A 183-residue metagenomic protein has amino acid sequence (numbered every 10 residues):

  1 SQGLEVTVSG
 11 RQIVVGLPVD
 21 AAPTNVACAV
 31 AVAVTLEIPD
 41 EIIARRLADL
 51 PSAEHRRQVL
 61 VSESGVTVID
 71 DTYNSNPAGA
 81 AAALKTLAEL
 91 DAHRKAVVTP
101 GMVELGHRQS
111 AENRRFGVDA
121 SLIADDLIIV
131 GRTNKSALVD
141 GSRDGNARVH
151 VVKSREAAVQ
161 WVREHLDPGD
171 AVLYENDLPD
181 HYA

Functional and structural regions predicted by a protein language model:
Q2, R11-A183: ATP-dependent carboxylate-amine ligase
T7-S9: A general beta-strand register signal
